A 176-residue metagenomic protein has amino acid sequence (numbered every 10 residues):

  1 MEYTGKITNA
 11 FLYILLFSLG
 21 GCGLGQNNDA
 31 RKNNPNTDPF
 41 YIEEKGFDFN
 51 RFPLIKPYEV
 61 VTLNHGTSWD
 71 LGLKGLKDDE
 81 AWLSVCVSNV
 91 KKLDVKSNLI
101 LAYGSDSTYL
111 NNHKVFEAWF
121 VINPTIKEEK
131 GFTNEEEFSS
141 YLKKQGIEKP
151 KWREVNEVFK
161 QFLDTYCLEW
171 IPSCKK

Functional and structural regions predicted by a protein language model:
E2-F11: Bacterial N-terminal signal peptides that target proteins for export
A10-F11, S88, V155: Generic detector of short alpha-helix boundary/capping microenvironments and adjacent low-complexity segments
L12-L16: Hydrophobic helical h-region of N-terminal Sec-dependent signal peptides in bacterial secretory/periplasmic proteins
S18-G21: C-terminal motif of bacterial Sec signal peptides marking the signal peptidase cleavage site
G23-K91, Q161, I171-S173: N-terminal export/targeting and maturation segments
D70-N123: Mature extracytoplasmic domains of secretory-pathway proteins
K127-K176: C-terminal partner/receptor-binding element of secreted or periplasmic proteins
